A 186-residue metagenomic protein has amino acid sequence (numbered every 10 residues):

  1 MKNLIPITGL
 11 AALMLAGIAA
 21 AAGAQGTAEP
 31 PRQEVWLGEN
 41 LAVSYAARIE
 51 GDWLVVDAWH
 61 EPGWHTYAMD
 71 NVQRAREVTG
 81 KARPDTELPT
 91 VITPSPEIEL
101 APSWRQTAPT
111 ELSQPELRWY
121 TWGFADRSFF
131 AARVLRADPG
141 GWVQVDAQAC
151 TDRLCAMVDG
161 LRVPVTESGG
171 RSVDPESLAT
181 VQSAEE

Functional and structural regions predicted by a protein language model:
M1-L4: Positively charged n-region of N-terminal signal peptides that target proteins for export
T8-I18: Bacterial N-terminal signal peptides
A22-E186: Extracellular/lumen-exposed scaffold segments
